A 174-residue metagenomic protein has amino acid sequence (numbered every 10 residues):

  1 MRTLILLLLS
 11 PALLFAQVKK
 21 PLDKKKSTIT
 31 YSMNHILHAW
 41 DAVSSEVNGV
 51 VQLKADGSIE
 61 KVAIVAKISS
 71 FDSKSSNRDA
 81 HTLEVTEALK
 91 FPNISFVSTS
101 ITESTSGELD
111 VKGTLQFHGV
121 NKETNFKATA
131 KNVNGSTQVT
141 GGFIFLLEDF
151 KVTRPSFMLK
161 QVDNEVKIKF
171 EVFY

Functional and structural regions predicted by a protein language model:
M1-K19: Bacterial Sec-dependent N-terminal signal peptides
Q17-Y174: Low-complexity, acidic/polar, glycine-enriched regions of mature
